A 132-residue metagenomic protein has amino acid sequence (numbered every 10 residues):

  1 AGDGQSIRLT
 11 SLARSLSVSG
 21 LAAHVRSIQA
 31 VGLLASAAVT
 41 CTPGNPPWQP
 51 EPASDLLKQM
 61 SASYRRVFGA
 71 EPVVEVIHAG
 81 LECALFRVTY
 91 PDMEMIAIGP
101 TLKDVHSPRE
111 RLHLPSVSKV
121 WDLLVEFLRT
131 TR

Functional and structural regions predicted by a protein language model:
A1-S19, A23: Midchain, well-structured core segments that form catalytic/ion-binding scaffolds
G2-D3, A70-F127: Zn-dependent metallopeptidase/amidohydrolase metal-coordination segment
L9-S17, A37-L57, A84: A short beta-alpha structural unit
S11-S15, V25, C41-P43, V76 (+1 more regions): Active-site proximal loops enriched in glycine and acidic residues that flank catalytic Cys/His/Asp and coordinate
G20, N45-V76, S116-V117, W121-L123 (+1 more regions): N-terminal/domain-start segments enriched in small and hydrophobic, helix-friendly residues, covering either
A22-G32: Short amphipathic alpha-helices in soluble, non-transmembrane regions that often serve as interface/regulatory elements
G32-A38, R65-A70: Short secondary-structure junctions
R132: Acidic/histidine-rich catalytic neighborhood of metal-dependent amide-processing enzymes
